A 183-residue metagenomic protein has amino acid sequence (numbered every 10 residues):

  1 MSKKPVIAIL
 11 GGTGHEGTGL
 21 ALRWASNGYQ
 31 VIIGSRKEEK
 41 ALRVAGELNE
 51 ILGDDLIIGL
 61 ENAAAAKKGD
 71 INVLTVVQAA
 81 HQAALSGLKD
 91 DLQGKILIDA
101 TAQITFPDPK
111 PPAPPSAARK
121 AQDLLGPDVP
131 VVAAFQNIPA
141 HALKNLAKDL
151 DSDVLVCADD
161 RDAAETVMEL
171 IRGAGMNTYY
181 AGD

Functional and structural regions predicted by a protein language model:
M1-E47: NAD(P)+-binding Rossmann beta1-loop-alpha1 motif at the extreme N-terminus of oxidoreductases
K3-V6, G94, D151: Phosphate-coordination loops involved in phosphoryl transfer and adenosine-cofactor binding
V31, I57, T178: Hydrophobic anchor at the start of a short beta-strand that flanks the dinucleotide cofactor-binding loop
I51-L52, L56, L60-I96, A100-F106: Rossmann-like NAD(P)-binding element
V77-A80, N137-I138, D160-D162: Short beta->alpha connector loops
T101-L146: Rossmann-fold NAD(P)-binding glycine/threonine-rich loop
L124-A134, K148-D183: Internal alpha-helical scaffold of NAD(P)-dependent oxidoreductase catalytic cores
